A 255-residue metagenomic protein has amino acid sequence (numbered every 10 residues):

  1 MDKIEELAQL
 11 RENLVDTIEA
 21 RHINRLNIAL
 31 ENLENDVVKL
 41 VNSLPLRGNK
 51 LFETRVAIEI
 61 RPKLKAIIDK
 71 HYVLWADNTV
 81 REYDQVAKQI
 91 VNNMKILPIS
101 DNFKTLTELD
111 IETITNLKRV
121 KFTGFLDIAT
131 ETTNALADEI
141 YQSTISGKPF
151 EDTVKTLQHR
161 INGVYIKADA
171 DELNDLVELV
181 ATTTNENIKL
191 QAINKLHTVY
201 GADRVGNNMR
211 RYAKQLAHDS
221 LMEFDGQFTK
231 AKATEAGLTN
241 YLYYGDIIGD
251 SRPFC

Functional and structural regions predicted by a protein language model:
M1-D203: N-terminal leader/targeting and assembly helices and adjacent pre-domain segments
I188-C255: Acidic, glycine-rich two-metal-ion catalytic cores of nucleic acid-processing enzymes
